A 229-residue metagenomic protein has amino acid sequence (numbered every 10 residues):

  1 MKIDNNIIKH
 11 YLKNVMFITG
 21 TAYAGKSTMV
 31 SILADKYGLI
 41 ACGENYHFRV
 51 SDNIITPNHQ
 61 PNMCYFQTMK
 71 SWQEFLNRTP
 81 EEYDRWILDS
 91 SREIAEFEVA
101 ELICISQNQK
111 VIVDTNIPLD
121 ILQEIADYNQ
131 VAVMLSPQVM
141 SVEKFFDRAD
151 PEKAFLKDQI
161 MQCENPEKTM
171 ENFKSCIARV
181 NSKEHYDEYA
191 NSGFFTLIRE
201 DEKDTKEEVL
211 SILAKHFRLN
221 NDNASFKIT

Functional and structural regions predicted by a protein language model:
M1-H10: Pre-Walker A adenine-sensing motif
I18: Hydrophobic anchor at the beta1->P-loop junction of P-loop NTPases
T21: P-loop (Walker A) phosphate-binding loop of NTP-binding proteins
G25: Conserved glycine(s) of the Walker
Y37-T56: Short beta-strand-centered segment that lines the nucleotide-binding/catalytic pocket of NTP-utilizing
V50-K110, I117: ATP-dependent small-molecule kinase phosphotransfer cores that center on conserved nucleotide phosphate-binding segments
Q130-N181: A glycine- and Lys/Arg-enriched "phosphate-lid" helix/loop adjacent to the NTP-binding pocket of small-molecule kinases
R179-T229: NTP-dependent small-molecule kinase module
